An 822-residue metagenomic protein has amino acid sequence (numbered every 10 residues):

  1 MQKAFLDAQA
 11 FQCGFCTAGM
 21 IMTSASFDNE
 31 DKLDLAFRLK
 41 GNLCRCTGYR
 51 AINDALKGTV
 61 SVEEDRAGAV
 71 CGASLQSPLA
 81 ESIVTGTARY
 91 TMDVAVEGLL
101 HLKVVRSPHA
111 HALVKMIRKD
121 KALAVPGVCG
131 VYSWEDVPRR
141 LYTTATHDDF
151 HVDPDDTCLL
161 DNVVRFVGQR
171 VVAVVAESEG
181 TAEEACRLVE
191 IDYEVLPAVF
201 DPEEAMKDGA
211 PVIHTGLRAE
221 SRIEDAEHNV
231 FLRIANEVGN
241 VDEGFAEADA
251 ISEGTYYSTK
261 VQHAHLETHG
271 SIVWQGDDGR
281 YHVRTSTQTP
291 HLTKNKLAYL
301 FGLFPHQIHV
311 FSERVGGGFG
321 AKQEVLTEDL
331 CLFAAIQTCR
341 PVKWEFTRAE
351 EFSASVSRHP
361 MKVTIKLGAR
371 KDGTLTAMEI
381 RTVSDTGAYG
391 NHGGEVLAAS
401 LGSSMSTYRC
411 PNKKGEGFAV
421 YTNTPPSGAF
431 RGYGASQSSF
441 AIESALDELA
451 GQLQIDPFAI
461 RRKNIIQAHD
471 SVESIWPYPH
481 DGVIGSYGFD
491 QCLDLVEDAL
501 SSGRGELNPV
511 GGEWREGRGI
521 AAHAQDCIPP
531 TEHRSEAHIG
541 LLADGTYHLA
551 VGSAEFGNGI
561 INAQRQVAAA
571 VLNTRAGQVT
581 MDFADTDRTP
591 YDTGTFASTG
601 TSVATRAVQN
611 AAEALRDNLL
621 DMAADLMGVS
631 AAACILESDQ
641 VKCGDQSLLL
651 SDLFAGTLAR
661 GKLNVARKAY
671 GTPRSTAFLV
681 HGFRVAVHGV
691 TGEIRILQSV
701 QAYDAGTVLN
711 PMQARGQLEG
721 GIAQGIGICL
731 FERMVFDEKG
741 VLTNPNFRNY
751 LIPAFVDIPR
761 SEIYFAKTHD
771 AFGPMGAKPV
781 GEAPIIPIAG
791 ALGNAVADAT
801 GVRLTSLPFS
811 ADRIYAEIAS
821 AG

Functional and structural regions predicted by a protein language model:
M1-D65: Signature of N-terminal electron-transfer/Fe-S-associated modules in redox systems
Q2, S24-D28, R50, K57-G58 (+16 more regions): Short acidic, glycine/serine/threonine-rich loops at helix termini
Q9, A73, L79-I83, H147-H151 (+5 more regions): Glycine-rich loop/linker segments at domain edges
C46, V163, F304-S312, I336-T347 (+1 more regions): Conserved catalytic cysteine-centered active-site region of acyl-thioester-dependent Claisen-condensing enzymes
D54, W134-E135, G302-Q307, I336-V342 (+4 more regions): C-terminal catalytic domains of large/alpha subunits in multi-subunit enzymes
K57-D225, I251, L658: Flexible, low-hydrophobicity surface segments
L100-H101, D161, E267-I272, K362 (+4 more regions): Short glycine-rich loop/turn motifs
R314, G318-C339, K343-E345, I560-A568: Thiamine diphosphate
